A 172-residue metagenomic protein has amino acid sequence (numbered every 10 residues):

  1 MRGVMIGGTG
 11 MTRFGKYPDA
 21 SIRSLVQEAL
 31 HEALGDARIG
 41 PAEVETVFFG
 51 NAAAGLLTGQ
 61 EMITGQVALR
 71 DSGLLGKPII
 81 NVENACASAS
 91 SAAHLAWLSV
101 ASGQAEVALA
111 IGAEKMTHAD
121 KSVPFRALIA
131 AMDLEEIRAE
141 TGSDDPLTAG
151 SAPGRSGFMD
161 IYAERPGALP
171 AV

Functional and structural regions predicted by a protein language model:
M1-M5, Y17, A54-V107, H118-D120 (+1 more regions): Conserved catalytic cysteine-centered active-site region of acyl-thioester-dependent Claisen-condensing enzymes
G7, A33, V44-V47, A89 (+1 more regions): Buried hydrophobic positions in well-ordered alpha/beta secondary-structure cores of metabolic enzymes
G7-G8, A108-E114: Short beta-strand segments
T9-F14: Short polar catalytic/cofactor-binding loops
A20, S24-Q27, E43-F49, G55 (+2 more regions): Metallocofactor- and cofactor-centric catalytic cores in central/energy metabolism, strongly enriched
A20-A37, A68-G73: Short catalytic helix/loop segments, enriched in acidic residues and glycine and frequently bearing histidine
H31-E45, L169-V172: Phosphate/pyrophosphate-binding loops at sites that engage ATP/ADP/AMP, CoA/4′-phosphopantetheine, polyphosphate
G50, E83, I111: Conserved residues at the C-terminal ends of beta-strands
